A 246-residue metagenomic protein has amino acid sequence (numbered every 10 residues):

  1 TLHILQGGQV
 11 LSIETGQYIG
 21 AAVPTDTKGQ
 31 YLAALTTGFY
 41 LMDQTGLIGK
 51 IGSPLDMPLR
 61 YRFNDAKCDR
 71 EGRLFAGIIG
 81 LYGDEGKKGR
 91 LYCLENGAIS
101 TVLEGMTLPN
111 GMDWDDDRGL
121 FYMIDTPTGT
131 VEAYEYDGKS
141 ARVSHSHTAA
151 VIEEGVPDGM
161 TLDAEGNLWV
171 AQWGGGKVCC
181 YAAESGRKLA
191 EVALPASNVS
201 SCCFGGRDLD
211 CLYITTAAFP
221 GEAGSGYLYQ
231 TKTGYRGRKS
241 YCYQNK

Functional and structural regions predicted by a protein language model:
T1-H3, G38, G89-Y92, T130-E132 (+2 more regions): A short loop-to-beta-strand structural motif that recurs across blades of beta-propeller domains
L5-G8, D43-L47, L94-A98, E135-K139 (+2 more regions): Short loop/turn segments that connect beta-strands within beta-propeller blades
G8-E14, G49-D56, A98-E104, H145-V151 (+1 more regions): A short beta-strand motif characteristic of beta-propeller blades
G16-L32, M57-L74, Y82, V102-L120 (+3 more regions): Beta-rich, blade/repeat-based domains predominating in secreted/periplasmic proteins but also intracellular
T36, I79-G80, T126, Y136 (+4 more regions): Short loop/turn segments immediately following the C-termini of beta-strands
Y82-K88, T126-G129, W173-G174, G221-G224: Short, solvent-exposed loop/turn segments at conserved positions within beta-propeller repeat blades
T130, A150-S185: Loop/turn-rich, solvent-exposed surfaces of beta-rich toroidal or solenoidal domains
C203-K246: Blade-level signature of beta-propeller repeat domains, shared across WD40, Kelch, NHL, RCC1 and BNR/Asp-box propellers
